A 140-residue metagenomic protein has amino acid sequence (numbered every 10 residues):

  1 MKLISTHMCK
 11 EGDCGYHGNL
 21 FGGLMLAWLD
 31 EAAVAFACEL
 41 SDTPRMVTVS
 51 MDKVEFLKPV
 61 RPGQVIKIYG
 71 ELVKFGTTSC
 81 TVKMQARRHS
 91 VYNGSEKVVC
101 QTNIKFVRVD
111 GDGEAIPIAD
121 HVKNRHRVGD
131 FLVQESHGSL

Functional and structural regions predicted by a protein language model:
M1-F21, W28, E39, R127-L140: Catalytic strand-loop segment that frames the active site of acyl-thioester-processing enzymes
M1-L3, R61-P62, V73-L140: HotDog/MaoC-like acyl-thioester-processing domains
T6-C9, E55, N103-K105: Generic structural detector for well-ordered beta-strands
K10-G12, Y16-H17, T43, S95 (+1 more regions): Glycine-rich, flexible loop/turn motifs
L20-G23, I116-P117: Short, polar loop/linker segments at the starts of domains and inter-domain junctions
M25-L26, D120: Short hydrophobic alpha-helical segments that form membrane-spanning helices or hydrophobic packing faces of helical
V34-Y69, V73-F75, S79-C80, K97-T102: Hydrophobic beta-strand-centered segment that forms part of the acyl-chain substrate-binding groove
